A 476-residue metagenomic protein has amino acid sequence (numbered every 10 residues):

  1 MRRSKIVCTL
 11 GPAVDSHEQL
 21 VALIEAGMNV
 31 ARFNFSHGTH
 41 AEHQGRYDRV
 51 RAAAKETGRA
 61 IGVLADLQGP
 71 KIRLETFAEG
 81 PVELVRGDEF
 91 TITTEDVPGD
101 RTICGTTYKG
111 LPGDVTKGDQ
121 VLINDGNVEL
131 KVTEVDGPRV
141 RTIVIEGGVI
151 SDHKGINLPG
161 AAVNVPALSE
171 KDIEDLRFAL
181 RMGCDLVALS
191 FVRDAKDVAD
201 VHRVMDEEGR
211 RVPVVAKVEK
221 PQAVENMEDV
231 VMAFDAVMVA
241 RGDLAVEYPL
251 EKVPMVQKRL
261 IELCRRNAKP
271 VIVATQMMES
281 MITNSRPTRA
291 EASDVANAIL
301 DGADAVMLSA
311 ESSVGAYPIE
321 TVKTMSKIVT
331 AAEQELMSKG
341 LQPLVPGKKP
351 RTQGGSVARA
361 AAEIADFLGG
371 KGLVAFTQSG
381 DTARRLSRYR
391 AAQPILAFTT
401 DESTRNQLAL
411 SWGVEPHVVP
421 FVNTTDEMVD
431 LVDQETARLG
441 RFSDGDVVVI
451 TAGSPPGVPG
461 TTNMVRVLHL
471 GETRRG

Functional and structural regions predicted by a protein language model:
M1-G476: Non-catalytic helical/linker scaffolds that mediate oligomerization, partner binding, and domain coupling around large
